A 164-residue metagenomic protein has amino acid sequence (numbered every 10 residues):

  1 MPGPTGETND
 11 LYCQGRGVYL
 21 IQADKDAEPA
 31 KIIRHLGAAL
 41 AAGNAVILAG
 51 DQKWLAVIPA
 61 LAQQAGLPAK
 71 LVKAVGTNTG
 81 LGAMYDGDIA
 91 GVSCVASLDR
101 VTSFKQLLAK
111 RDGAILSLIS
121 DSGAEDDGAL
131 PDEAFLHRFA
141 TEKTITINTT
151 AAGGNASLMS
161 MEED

Functional and structural regions predicted by a protein language model:
M1-A65: Conserved small-residue-rich beta-alpha loop and adjacent elements that most often cradle the phosphate/pyrophosphate
V46, A69-V72: Hydrophobic anchor at the start of a short beta-strand that flanks the dinucleotide cofactor-binding loop
Q52-K53, A60-Q64, L71-T77, G82-A90 (+1 more regions): Active-site glycine/GP-rich loop and adjacent strand/helix microenvironment that borders small-molecule binding pockets
